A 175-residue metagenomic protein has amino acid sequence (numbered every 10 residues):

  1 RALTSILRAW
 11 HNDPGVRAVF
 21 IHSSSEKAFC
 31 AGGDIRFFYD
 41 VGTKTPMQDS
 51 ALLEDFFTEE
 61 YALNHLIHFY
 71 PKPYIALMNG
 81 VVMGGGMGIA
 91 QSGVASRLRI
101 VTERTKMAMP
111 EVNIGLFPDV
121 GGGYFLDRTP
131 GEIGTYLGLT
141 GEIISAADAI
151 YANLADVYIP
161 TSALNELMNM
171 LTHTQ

Functional and structural regions predicted by a protein language model:
R1-H22: Conserved CoA-thioester-binding segment of acyl-CoA-metabolizing enzymes
I6, E59-Y70: Catalytic-core regions built around general acid/base machinery
I21, D34, I89-G93, D148-A149: Hydrophobic/aromatic residues within transmembrane alpha-helices of multi-pass small-molecule transporters
S23-A62, G115: Glycine- (often His-adjacent) and acidic-residue-rich active-site loop that binds/positions the CoA thioester
I67-I114, Y136-L137, G141-E142, A146: Glycine-rich beta-to-alpha active-site loop
G123-E132: Hydrophobic, secondary-structure "cap" segments at the distal end of domains
E142-Q175: Amphipathic alpha-helical segments at domain termini/boundaries
